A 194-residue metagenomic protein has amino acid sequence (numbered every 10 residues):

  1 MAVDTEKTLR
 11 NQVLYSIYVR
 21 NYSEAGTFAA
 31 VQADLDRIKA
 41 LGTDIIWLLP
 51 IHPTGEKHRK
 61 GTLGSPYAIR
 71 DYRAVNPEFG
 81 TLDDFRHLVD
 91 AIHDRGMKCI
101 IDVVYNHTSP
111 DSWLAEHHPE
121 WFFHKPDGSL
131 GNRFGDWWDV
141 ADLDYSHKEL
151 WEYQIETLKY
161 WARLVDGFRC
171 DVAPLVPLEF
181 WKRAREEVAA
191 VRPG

Functional and structural regions predicted by a protein language model:
M1-G194: Active-site and adjacent substrate-binding regions of carbohydrate-active enzymes
